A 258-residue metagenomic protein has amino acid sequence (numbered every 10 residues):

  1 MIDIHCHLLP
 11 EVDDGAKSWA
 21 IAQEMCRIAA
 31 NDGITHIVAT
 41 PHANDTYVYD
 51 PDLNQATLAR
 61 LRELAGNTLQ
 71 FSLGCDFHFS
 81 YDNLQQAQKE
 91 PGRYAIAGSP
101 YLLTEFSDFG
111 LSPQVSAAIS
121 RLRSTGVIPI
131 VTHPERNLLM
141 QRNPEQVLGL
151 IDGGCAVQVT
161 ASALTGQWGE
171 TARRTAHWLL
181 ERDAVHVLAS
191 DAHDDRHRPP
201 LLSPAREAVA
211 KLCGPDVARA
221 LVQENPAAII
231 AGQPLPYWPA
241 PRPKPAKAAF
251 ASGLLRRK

Functional and structural regions predicted by a protein language model:
M1-T68: An N-terminally biased module of ancient metal coordination in phosphate/nucleic-acid-related enzymes
I2-I4, I37-T40, S72-D76, I130-T132 (+2 more regions): Active-site neighborhood of phospho(di)ester-bond hydrolases with catalytic His/Asp-centered motifs
H7-L9, H42-A43, G74-S80, S107-F109 (+4 more regions): Active-site beta-loop-alpha junctions enriched in small/polar residues
I21-M25, T57-L61, A118, Q146-L150 (+2 more regions): A general structural detector for well-ordered alpha-helical segments in enzyme core domains, enriched
A30, R123, L180-E181: Non-catalytic positions within long, well-ordered alpha-helices that form the structural scaffold/packing of enzyme
D50-Q158, P241-R257: Extended substrate/RNA-proximal surfaces in nucleic-acid metabolism proteins
R182-P200: Short acidic/histidine-rich active-site segments
E207-K258: Mid-to-C-terminal alpha-helical segments outside catalytic/metal-binding sites
